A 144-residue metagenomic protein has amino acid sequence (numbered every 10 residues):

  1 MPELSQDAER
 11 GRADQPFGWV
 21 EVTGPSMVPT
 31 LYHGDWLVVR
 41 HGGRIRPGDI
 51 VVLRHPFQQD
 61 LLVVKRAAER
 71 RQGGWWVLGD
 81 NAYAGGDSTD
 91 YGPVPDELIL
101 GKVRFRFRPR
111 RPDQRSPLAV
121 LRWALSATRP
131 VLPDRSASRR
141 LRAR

Functional and structural regions predicted by a protein language model:
M1-R144: Extended hydrophobic leader/signal-anchor segments used for secretion and membrane insertion
